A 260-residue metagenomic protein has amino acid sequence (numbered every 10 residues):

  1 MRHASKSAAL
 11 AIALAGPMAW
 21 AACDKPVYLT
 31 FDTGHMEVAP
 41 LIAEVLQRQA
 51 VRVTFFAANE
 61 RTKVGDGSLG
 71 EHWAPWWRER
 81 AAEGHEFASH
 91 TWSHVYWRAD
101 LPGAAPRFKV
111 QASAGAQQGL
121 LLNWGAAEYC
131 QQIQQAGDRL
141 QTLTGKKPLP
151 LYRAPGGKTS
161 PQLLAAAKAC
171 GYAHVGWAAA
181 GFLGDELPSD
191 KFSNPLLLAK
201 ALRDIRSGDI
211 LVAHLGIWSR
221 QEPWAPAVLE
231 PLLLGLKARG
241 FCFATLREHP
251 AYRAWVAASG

Functional and structural regions predicted by a protein language model:
M1-A9: Bacterial N-terminal signal peptides that target proteins for export
G16-M18: N-terminal signal peptide c-region/cleavage motif recognized by signal peptidases
W20-S113, Q117-L121, Q132-P150: Active-site beta->alpha N-cap acidic-glycine motif
T33-V38, A58-H72, V95-D100, L151-P161 (+3 more regions): Acidic-and-aromatic substrate-binding clefts and catalytic sites of carbohydrate-active enzymes
V53, K63, Q221-G260: C-terminal domain-boundary segment and adjacent tail
F55, F87-S89, G176, A213 (+1 more regions): Hydrophobic residues in well-ordered beta-strands that form the structural core
E86-H94, G157-T159, V212-L215: Histidine-centered catalytic micro-motifs
K158, L163-D204, F241-Y252: His/Asp/Glu-enriched short active-site or ligand-binding loop at hydrolase and phosphoryl-transfer sites
